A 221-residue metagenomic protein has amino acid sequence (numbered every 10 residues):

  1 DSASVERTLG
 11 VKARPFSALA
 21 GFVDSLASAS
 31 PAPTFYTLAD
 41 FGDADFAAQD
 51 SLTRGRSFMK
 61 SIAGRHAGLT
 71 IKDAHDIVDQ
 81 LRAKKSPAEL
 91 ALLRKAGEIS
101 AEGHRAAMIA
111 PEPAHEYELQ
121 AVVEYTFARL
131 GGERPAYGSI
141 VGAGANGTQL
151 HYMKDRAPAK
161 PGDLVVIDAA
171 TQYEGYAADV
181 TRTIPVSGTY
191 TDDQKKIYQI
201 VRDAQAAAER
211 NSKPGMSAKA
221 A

Functional and structural regions predicted by a protein language model:
D1-A221: Active-site neighborhoods and metal-handling regions in enzymes and metal-associated proteins
